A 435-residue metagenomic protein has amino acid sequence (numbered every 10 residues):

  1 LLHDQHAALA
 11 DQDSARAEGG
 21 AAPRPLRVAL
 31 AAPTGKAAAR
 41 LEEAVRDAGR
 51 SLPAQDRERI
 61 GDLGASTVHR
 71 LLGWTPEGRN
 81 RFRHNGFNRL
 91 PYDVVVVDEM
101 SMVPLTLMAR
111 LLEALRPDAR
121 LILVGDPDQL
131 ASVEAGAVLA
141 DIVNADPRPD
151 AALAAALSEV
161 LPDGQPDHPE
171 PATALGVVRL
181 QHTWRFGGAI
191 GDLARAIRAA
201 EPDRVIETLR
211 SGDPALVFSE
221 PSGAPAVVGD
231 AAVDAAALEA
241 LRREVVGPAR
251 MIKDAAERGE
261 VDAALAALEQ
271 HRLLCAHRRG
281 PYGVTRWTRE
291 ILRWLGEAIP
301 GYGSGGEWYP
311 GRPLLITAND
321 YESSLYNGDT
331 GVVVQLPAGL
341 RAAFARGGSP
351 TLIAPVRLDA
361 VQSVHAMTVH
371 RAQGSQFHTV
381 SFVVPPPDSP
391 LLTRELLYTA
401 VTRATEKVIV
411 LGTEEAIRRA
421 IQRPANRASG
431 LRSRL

Functional and structural regions predicted by a protein language model:
L1-R210: ASCE P-loop NTPase helicase motor core
A10-S14, D128-L314, D320-S323: Conserved helicase motor core of P-loop NTPases
L26-A29, Q270-R272, P313, T379: Residues that mark the start of a beta-strand
L30, L123, L273-C275, F382 (+1 more regions): Structural beta-sheet core signal
A38-A39, P281-G283, A416-A420: Short, charged/polar "capping" segments at the starts of alpha-helices and the immediately preceding loops
T67, D98, D126, L180 (+5 more regions): Residue-level signature of catalytic and energy-coupling elements of molecular machines, predominantly ATP/GTP-dependent
R116, E307-P310, Y326, A372: Residue-level recognition of short, solvent-exposed, well-ordered loop/turn junctions that link secondary-structure
A199, D329-L435: C-terminal accessory regions
